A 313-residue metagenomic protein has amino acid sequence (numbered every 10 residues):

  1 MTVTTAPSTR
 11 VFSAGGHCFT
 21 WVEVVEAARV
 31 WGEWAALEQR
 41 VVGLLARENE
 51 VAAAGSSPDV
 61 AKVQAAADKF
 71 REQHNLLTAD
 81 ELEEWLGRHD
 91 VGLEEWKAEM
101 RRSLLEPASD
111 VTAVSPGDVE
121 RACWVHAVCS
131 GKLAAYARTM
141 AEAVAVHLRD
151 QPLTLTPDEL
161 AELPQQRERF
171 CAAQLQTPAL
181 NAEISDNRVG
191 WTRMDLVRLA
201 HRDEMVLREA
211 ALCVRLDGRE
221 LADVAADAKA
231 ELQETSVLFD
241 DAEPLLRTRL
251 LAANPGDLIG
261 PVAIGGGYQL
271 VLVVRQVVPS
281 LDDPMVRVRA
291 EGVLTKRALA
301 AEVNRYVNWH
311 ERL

Functional and structural regions predicted by a protein language model:
T2-T9, C18-L313: Peptidyl-prolyl cis-trans isomerase
